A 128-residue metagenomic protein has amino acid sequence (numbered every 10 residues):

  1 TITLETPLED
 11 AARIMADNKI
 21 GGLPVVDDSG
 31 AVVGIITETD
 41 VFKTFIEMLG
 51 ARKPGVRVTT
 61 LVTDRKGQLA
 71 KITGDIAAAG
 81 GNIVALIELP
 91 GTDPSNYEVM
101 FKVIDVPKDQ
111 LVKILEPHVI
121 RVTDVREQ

Functional and structural regions predicted by a protein language model:
T1-I14, V25-D27, V32-V33, R52-K53 (+2 more regions): Bateman/CBS regulatory modules and CBS-like beta-alpha motifs in cytosolic regions of diverse proteins
I2-K19, V26, F45, L49 (+2 more regions): The conserved cystathionine-beta-synthase
G21, V33-V41: Short hydrophobic beta-strand motif reused across regulatory alpha/beta modules
D40-P54: A short, polar/charged loop-to-alpha-helix boundary motif
G67-K71, V106-I114: Short, conserved charged micro-motifs
G81-E88, S95-E98, K102-L111: Phosphate-/nucleic-acid-contacting segments
V84-L86, E116-Q128: Conserved short beta-strand edge segments in small beta-sheet-based binding/regulatory domains
